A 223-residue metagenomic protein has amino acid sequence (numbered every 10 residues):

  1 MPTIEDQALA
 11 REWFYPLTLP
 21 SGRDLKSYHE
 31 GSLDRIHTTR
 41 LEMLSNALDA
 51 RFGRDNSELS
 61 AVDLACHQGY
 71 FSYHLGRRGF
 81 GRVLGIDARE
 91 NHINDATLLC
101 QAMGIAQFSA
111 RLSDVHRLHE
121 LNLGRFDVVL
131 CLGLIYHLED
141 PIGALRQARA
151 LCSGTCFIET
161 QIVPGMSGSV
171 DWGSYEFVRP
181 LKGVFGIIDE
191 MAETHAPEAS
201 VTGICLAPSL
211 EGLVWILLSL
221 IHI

Functional and structural regions predicted by a protein language model:
M1-R125, L132: Conserved N-terminal segment of class I S-adenosyl-L-methionine
R23-Y28, M191-S200: Short glycine/proline-rich turn/loop motifs
V128-D140: A short SAM/SAH-binding and catalytic strip from SAM-dependent methyltransferases
I142-T155: A short glycine-rich, Lys/Arg-flanked "PGG" loop and its adjoining helix->strand segment in the class I
I158-E190: Conserved class I S-adenosyl-L-methionine
P197-G212: Acceptor-substrate binding/catalytic loop of class I
I221-I223: Conserved small/polar residues in nucleotide/adenosyl-binding loops
